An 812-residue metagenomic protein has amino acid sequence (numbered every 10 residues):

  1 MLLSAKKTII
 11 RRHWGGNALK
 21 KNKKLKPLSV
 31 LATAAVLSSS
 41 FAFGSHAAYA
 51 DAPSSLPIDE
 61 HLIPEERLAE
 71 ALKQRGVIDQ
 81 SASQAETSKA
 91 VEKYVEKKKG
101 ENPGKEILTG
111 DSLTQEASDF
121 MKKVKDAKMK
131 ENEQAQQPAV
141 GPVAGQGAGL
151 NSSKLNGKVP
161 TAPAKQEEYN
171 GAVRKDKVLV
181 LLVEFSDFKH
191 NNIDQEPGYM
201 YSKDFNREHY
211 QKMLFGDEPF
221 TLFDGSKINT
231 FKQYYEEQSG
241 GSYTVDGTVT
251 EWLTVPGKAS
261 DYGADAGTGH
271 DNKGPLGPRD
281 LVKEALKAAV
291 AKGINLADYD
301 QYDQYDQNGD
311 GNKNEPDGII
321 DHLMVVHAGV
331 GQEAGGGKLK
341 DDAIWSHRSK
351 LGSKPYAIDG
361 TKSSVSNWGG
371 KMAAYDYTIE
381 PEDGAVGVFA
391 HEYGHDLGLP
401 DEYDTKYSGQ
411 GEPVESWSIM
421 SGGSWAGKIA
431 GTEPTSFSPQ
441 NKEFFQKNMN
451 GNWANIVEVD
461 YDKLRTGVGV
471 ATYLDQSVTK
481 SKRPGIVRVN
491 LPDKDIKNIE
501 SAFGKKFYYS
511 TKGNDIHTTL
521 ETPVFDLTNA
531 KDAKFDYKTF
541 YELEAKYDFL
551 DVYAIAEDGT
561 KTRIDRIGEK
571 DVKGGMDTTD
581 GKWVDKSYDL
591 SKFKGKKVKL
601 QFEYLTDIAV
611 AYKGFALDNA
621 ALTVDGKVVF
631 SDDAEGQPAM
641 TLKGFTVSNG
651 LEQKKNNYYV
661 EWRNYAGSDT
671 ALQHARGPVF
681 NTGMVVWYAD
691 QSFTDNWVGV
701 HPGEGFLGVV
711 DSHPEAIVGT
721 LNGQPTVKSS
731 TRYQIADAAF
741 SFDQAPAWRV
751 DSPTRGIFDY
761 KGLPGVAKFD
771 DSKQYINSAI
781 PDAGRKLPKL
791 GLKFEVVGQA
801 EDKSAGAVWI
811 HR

Functional and structural regions predicted by a protein language model:
S40-P53: Sec-dependent signal peptide cleavage junction
D51-S54, I63, V159, P163-E168 (+9 more regions): Replace "(M1/M4/M9/M12/WLM)" with "(e.g., M1/M4/M8/M9/M12/M26/WLM)" and add "not limited to" to clarify scope
P53-W417, S421-A426, R812: Active-site-proximal segment of zinc-dependent metalloprotease catalytic domains
K506-T519, L543, V572-K582: Extracellular beta-rich ligand/substrate-recognition surface
T528-N529, F540-D548, I608-A611, S668-D669: Extended, low-complexity, turn-rich repeat/linker tracts enriched in Gly/Pro/Ser/Thr and Asp/Glu that occur
A533-Y541, V598-L605, A634: Extracellular beta-strand-rich recognition modules
K561-F593, P638: Extracellular carbohydrate recognition and processing domains and analogous Trp-centered ligand-binding platforms
T606-T623: Extracellular carbohydrate recognition
